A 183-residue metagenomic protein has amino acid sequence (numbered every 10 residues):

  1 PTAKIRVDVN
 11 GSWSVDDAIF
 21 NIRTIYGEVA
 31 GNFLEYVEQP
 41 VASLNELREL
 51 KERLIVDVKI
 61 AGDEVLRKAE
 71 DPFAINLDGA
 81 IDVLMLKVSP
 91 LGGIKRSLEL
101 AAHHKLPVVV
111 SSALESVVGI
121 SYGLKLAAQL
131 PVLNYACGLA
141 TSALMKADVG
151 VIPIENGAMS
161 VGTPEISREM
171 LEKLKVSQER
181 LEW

Functional and structural regions predicted by a protein language model:
P1-S121, A127, K146-I154: Catalytic core of soluble alpha/beta enzymes
V15, A113-W183: Flexible C-terminal active-site loop/helix
